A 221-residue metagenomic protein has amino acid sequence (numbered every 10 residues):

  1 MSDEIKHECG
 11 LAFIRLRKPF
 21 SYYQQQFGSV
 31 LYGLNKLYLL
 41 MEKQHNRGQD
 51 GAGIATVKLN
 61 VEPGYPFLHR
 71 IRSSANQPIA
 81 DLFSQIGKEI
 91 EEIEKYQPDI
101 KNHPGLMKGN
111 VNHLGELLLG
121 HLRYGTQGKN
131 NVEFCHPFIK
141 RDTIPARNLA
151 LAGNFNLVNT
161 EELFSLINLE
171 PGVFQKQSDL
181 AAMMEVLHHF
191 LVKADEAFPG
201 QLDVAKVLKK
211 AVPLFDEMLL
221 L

Functional and structural regions predicted by a protein language model:
M1-L221: Conserved short alpha-helical segments that host acidic/polar catalytic motifs at enzyme active sites
